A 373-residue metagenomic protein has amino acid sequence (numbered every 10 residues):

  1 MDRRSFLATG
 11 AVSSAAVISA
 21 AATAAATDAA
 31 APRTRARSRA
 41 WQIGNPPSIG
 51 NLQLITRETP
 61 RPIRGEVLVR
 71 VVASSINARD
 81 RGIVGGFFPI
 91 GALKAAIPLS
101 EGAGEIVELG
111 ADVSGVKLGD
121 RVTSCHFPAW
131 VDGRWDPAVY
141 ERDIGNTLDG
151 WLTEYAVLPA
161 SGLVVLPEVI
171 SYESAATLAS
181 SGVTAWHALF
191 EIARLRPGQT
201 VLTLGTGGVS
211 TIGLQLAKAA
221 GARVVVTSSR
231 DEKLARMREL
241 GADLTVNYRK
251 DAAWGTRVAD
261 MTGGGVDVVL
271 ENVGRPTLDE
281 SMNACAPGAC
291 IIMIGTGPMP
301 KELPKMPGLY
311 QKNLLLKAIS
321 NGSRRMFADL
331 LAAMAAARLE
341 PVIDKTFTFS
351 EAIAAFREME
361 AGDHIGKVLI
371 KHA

Functional and structural regions predicted by a protein language model:
R3-A20, A25-E101, A373: Short N-terminal strand-loop motif that marks the start of NAD(P)H/FAD-dependent oxidoreductase cofactor-binding domains
A8, S13-I18, A30-A36, R324-A373: C-terminal hydrophobic helical "lid"/dimerization subdomain of Rossmann-like NAD(P)H-dependent oxidoreductases
P60-S74, F87-V131, T147-D149, P167-V169: Glycine-rich beta-strand-centered segment in the early N-terminal region that forms part of a ligand/cofactor-binding
F127-L204: NAD(P)H dinucleotide-binding glycine-rich loop of Rossmann-like/cofactor-binding domains, especially the beta1-alpha1
V139-E141, S228, M237-R238, V273-K345 (+1 more regions): Glycine-rich phosphate-binding loop and adjacent beta-alpha segment of Rossmann(oid) nucleotide-cofactor-binding
T203-T206, K218-T277: Adenosine-nucleotide cofactor-binding segment
S210-T211: N-terminal Rossmann-fold NAD(P) dinucleotide-binding loop
